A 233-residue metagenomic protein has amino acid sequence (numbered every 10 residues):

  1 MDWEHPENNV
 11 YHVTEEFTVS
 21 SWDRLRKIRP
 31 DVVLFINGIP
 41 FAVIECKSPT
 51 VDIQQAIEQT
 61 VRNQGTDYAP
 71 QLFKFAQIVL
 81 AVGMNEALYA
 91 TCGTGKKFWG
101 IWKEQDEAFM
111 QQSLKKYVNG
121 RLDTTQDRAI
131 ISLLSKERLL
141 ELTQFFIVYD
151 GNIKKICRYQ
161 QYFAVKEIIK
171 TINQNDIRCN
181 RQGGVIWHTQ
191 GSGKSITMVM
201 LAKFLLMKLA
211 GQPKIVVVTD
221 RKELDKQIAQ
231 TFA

Functional and structural regions predicted by a protein language model:
M1-K214, T219-A233: ATP-dependent helicase/translocase motor core
